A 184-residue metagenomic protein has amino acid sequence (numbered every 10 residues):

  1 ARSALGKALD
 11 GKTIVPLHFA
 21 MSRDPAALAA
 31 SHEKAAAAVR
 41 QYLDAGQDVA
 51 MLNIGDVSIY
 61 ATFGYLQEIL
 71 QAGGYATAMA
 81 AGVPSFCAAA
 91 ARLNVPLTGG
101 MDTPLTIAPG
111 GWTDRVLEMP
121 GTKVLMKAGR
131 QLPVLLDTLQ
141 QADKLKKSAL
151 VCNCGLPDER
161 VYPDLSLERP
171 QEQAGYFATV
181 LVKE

Functional and structural regions predicted by a protein language model:
A1-A76, G175-T179, E184: Class I S-adenosyl-L-methionine
G6-L9, L66-L70, N94, T138-K144 (+1 more regions): Short, solvent-exposed amphipathic alpha-helical segments in soluble enzyme and RNA/protein-processing domains
P16, M51-N53, M79-G82, G99 (+1 more regions): General beta-strand structural signal in soluble alpha/beta enzymes
S22, P84-A88, L156-D158: Short gly/pro/ser/thr-enriched loop/turn and capping motifs at secondary-structure boundaries
A27-A37, R92-V95, M119-T122, V161-E168: Short, surface-exposed amphipathic charged segments that create phosphate/polyanion-binding patches used for binding
K34-Y42, P96-A108, L167-T179: A polyampholytic, Gly/Pro-enriched intrinsically disordered region
D44-A45, V49, L117-E184: A contiguous loop/helix-start segment that scaffolds small-molecule binding in enzyme catalytic cores
S58-M119, Q171: Class I SAM-dependent methyltransferase SAM-binding "motif I" and its flanking Rossmann-like core
